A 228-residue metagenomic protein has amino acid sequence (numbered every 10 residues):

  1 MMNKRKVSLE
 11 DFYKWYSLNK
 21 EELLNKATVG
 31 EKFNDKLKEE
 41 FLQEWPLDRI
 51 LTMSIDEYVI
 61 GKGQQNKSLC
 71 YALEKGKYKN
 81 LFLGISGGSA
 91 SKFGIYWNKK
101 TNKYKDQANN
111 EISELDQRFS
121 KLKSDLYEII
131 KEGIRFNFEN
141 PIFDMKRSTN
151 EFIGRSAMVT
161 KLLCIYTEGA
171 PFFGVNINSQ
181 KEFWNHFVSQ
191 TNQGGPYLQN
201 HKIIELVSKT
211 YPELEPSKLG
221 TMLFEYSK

Functional and structural regions predicted by a protein language model:
M1-G154, T167-K228: An N-terminal alpha-helical hairpin/helix-loop-helix interaction module that forms a charged, gly/pro-flexible surface
G154, V159-L162: Conserved beta-strand->loop/alpha-helix structural units within folded catalytic cores of enzymes with alpha/beta
